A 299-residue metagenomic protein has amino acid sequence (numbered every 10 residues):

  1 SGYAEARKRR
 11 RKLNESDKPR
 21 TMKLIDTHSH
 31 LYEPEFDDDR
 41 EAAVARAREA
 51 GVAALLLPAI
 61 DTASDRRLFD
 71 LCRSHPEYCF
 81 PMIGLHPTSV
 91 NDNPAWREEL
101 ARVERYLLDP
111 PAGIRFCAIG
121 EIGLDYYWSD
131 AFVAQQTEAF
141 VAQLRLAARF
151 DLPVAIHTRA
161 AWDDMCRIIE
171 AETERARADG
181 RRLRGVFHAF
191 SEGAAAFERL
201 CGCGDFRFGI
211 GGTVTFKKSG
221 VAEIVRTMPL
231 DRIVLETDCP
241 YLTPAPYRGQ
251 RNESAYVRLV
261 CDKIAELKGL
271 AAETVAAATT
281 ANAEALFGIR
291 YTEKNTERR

Functional and structural regions predicted by a protein language model:
G2-R9: Extreme N-terminal basic, low-complexity initiation segments that serve as generic localization/processing leaders
K12, D17-R299: Mid-domain alpha/beta scaffold segments of enzyme catalytic cores
